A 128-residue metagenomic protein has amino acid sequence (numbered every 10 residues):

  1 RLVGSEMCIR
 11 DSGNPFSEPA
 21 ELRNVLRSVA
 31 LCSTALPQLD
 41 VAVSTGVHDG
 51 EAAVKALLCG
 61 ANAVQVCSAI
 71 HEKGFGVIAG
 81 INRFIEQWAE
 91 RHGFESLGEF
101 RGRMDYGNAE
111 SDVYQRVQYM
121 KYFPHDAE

Functional and structural regions predicted by a protein language model:
R1-I9: Single conserved hydrophobic/aromatic residue that forms the stacking wall/gate of nucleotide- or nucleobase-binding
S5, G46-H48, A69, R103: Active-site beta-loop-alpha junctions enriched in small/polar residues
R10-E18, H71-F94: C-terminal helical cap(s) of enzyme catalytic domains, especially alpha/beta-barrels
R10-F16, A20-P37: Short loop-to-alpha-helix "cap/lid" segments that border enzyme active sites across diverse enzyme classes
P19, V43-S44, V66-C67: Thr-Gly-centered strand-to-loop micro-motif
L22, A30, R83-E128: Extended, intrinsically disordered, low-complexity segments
Q38-E51: Glycine-rich beta-to-alpha transition loops that act as phosphate-gripper elements at the mouths of alpha/beta enzyme
A52-G80: Glycine-rich phosphate-binding active-site loops on the catalytic face of alpha/beta enzymes
